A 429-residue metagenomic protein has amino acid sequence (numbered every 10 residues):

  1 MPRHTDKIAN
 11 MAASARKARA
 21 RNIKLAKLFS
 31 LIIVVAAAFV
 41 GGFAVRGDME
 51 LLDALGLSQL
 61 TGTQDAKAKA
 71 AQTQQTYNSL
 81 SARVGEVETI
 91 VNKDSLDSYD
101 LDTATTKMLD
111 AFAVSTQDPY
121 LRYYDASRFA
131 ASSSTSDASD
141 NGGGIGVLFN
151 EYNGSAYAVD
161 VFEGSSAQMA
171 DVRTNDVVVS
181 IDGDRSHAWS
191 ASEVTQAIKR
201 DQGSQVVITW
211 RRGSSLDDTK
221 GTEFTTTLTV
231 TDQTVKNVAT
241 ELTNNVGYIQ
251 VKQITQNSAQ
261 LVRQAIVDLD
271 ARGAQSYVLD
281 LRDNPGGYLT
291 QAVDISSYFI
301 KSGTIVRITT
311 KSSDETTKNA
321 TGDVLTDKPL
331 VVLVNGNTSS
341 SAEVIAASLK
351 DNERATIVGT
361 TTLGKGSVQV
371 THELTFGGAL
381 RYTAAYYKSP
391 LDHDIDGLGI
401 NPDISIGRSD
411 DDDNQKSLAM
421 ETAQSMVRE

Functional and structural regions predicted by a protein language model:
P2-Y120: Terminal targeting/pro-maturation regions of precursor/exported proteins
T73, S139-S180, D184-A188, Q256 (+1 more regions): PDZ/PDZ-like domain segments forming the peptide/carboxylate-binding groove, activating on the N-terminal beta-strands
L80-R83, V87, L101-F112, T116-P119 (+7 more regions): Stable alpha-helical elements in mature extracytoplasmic
E88-Y157, Q205-V207, R212-T227, N237: Extended, small/polar residue-biased N-terminal targeting/export presequences and adjacent propeptide/linker tracts
S115, I395, S425-E429: Conserved functional hotspot residues or short segments at active or partner-binding sites across diverse domains
Q168, T174, D182-R185, E193-K365 (+1 more regions): Cleft-lining beta-strand/loop regions that shape enzyme active-site pockets
Q369-E373, L380-D410: Conserved P-loop NTPase
